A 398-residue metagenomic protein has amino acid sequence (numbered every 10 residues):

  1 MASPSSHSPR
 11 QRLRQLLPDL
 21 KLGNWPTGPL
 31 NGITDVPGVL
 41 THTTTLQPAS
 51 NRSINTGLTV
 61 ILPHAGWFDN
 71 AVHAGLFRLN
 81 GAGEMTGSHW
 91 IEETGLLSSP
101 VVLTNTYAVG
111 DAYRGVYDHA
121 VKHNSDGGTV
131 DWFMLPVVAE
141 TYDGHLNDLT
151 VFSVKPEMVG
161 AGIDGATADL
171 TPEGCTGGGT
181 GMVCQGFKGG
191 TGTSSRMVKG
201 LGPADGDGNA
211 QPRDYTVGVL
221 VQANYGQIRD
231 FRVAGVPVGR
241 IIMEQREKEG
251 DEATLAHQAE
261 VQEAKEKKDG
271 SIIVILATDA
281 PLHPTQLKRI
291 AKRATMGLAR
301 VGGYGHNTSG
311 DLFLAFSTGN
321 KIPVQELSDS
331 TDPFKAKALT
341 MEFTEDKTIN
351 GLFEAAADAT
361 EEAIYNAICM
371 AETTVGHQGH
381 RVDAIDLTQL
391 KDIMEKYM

Functional and structural regions predicted by a protein language model:
A2-M398: Alpha/propeptide regions of enzymes that mature by internal proteolysis
